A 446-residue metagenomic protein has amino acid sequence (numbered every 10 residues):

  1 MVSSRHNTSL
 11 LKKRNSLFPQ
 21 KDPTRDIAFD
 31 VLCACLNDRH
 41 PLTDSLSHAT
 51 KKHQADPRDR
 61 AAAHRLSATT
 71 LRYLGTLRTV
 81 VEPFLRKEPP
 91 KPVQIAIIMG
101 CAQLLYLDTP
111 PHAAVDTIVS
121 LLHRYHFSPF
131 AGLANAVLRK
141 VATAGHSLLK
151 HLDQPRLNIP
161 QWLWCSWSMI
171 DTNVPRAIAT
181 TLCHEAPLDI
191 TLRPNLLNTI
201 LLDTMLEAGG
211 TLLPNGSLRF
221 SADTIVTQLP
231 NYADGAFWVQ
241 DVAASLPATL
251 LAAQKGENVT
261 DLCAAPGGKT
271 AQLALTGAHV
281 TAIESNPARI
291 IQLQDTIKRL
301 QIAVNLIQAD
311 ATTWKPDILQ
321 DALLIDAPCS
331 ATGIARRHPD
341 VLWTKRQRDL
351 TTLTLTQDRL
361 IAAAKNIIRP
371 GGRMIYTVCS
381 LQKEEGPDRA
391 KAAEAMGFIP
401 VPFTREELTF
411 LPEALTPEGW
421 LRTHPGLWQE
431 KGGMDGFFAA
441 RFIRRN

Functional and structural regions predicted by a protein language model:
M1-N446: S-adenosylmethionine
